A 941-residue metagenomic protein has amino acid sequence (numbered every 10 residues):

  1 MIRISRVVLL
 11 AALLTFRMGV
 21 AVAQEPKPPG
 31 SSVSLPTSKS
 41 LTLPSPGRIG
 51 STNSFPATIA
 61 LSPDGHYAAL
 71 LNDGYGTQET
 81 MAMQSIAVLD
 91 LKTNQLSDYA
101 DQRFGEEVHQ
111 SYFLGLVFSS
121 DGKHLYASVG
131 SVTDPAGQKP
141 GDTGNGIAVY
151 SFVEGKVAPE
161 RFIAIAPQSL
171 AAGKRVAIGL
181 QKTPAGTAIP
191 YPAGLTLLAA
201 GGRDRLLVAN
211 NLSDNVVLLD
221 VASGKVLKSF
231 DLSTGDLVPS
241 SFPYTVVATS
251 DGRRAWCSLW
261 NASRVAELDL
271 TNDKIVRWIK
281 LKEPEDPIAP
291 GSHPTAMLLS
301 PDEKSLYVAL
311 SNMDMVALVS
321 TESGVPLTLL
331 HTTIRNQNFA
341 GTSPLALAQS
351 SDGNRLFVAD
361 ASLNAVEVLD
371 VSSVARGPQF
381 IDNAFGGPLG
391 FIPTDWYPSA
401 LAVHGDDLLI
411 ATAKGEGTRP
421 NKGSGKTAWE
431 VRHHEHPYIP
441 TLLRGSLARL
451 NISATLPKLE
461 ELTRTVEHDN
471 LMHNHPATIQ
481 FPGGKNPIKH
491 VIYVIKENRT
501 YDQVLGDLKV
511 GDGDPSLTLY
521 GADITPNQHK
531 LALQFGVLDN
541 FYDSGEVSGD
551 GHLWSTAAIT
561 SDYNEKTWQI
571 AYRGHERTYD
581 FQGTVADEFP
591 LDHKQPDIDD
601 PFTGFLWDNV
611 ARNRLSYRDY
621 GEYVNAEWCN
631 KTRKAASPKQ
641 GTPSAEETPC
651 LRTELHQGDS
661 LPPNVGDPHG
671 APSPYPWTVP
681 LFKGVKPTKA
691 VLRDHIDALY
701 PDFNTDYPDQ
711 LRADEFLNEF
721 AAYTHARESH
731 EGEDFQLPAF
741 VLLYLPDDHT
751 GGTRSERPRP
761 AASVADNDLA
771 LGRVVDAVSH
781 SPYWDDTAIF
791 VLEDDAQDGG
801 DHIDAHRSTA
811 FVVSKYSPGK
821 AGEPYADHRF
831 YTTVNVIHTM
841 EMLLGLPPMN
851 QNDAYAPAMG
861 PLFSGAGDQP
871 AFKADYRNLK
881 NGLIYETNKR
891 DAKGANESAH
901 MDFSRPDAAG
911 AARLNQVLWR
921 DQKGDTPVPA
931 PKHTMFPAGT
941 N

Functional and structural regions predicted by a protein language model:
M1-I4: N-terminal secretory signal peptides that target proteins for export/translocation
R6, E303, G353, H490 (+1 more regions): A generic hydrophobic-helix recognition signal that picks specific residues within alpha-helical hydrophobic
V8-R17: Bacterial N-terminal signal peptides
L13, V22-I479: Predominantly soluble domains enriched in secretory-pathway, periplasmic, or organellar proteins
R17, Q78-M81, E107, P135-K139 (+9 more regions): Intrinsically disordered, low-complexity coil segments
R17, V153-K156, N272-I275, S323 (+4 more regions): Short, structurally constrained coil/turn elements that cap an alpha-helix or connect an alpha-helix to the following
G19-V20, L771: A subset of signal/propeptide-processing and intrinsically disordered low-complexity segments in secreted/extracellular
L443, K458-N941: N-terminal pro-sequences and low-complexity stem/linker regions of secreted or lumenal proteins
